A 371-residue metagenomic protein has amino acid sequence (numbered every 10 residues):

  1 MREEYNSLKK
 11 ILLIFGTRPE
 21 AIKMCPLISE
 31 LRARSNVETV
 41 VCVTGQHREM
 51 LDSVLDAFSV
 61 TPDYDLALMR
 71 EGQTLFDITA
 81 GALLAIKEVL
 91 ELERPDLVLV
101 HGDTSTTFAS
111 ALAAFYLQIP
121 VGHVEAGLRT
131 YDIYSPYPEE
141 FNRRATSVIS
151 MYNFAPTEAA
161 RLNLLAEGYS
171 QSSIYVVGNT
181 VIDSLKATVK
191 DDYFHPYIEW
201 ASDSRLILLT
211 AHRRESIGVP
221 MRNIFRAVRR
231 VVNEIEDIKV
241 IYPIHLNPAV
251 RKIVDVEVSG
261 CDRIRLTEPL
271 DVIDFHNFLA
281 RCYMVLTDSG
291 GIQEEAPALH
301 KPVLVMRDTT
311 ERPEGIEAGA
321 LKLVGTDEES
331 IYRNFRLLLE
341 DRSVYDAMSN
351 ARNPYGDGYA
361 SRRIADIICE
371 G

Functional and structural regions predicted by a protein language model:
R2-Y242, N247-G371: Nucleotide-activated sugar donor-binding and catalytic core shared by glycosyltransferases and related lipid-linked
